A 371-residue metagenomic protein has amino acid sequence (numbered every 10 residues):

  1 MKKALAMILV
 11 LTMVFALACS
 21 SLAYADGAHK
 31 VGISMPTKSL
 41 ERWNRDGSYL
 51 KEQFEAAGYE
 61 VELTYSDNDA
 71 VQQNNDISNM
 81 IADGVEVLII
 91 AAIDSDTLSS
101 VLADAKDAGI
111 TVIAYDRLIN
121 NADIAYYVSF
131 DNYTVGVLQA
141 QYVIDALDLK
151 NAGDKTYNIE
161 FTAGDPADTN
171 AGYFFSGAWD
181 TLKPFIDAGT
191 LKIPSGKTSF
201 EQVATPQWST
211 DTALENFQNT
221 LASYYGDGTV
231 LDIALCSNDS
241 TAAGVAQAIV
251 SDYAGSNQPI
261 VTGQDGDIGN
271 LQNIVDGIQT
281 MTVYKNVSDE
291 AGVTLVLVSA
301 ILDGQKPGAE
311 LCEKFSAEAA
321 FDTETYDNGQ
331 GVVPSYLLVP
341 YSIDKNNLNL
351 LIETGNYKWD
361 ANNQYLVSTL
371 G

Functional and structural regions predicted by a protein language model:
M1, L17-A25: Intrinsically disordered, low-complexity Ser/Thr/Pro-rich tracts
K2-V10: Sec-dependent signal peptide recognition, specifically the positively charged N-region followed immediately by
A4, Y24-G371: A residue-level marker of the well-folded mature domains of exported/periplasmic proteins
L9-A18: Bacterial N-terminal signal peptides
